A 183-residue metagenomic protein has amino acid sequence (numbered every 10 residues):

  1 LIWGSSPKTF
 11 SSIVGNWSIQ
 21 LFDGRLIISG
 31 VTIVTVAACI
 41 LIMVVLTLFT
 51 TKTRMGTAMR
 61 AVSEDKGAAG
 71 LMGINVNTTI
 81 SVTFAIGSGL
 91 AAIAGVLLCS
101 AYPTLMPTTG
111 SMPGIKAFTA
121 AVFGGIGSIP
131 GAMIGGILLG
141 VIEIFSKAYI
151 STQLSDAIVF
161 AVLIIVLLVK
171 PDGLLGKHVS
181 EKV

Functional and structural regions predicted by a protein language model:
L1, V36-T47, S88-A94, A120 (+2 more regions): Hydrophobic core segments of alpha-helical transmembrane domains in multi-pass membrane transport and ion-translocation
L1-K52, T79, F145, I150 (+3 more regions): Transmembrane helix-bundle core of multi-pass membrane transporters and related energy-transducing complexes
L1-P7, F49-G56, A61, S111-I126 (+1 more regions): Short loop segments and helix-boundary regions at transmembrane helix junctions of multi-pass inner-membrane proteins
R25-L105, I129-P130, I134: Helix-loop-helix "hairpin" substructures at the membrane interface of multi-pass membrane proteins
V36, V62, P113-K116, Q153 (+1 more regions): Hydrophobic transmembrane-helix microenvironments that flank and shape a buried ionizable site
V62-S63, I74-T79, V96, T119-V122 (+3 more regions): Hydrophobic aliphatic residue packing
A68-A69, V122, L138, L174: Hydrophobic/aromatic residues within transmembrane alpha-helices of multi-pass small-molecule transporters
S81-A91, A101-A161: Transmembrane alpha-helical segments in multi-pass inner-membrane proteins
